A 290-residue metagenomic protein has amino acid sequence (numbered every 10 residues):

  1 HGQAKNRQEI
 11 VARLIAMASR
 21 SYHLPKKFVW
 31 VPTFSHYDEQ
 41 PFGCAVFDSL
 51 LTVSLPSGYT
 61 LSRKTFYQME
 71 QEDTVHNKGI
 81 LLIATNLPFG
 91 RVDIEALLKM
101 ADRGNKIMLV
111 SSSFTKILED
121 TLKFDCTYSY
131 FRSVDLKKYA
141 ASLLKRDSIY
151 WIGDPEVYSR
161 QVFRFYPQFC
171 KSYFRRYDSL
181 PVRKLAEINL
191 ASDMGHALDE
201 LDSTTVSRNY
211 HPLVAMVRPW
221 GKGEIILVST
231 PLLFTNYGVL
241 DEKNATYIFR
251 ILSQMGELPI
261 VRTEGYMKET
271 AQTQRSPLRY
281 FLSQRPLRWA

Functional and structural regions predicted by a protein language model:
H1-V31, A271-A290: C-terminal signal-anchor/stop-transfer transmembrane helix together with its immediate cytosolic, Lys/Arg-enriched
R7-Q71: Aromatic-Pro/Gly-enriched surface loop or interdomain linker that acts as a lid/target-recognition segment
T33-D38, A84-L87, N236-G238: Second-shell loop/turn segments in exported
D38-A45, L87-R91, E242: Soluble non-cytosolic domains of exported or imported proteins
G43, F47, D93-A96, Y247: Stable alpha-helical elements in mature extracytoplasmic
Y59-D147: Membrane-embedded segments
L109-S203: An acidic, glycine-rich "communication" segment
Y173-P277: A glycine-centered loop/beta-turn motif at secondary-structure junctions
